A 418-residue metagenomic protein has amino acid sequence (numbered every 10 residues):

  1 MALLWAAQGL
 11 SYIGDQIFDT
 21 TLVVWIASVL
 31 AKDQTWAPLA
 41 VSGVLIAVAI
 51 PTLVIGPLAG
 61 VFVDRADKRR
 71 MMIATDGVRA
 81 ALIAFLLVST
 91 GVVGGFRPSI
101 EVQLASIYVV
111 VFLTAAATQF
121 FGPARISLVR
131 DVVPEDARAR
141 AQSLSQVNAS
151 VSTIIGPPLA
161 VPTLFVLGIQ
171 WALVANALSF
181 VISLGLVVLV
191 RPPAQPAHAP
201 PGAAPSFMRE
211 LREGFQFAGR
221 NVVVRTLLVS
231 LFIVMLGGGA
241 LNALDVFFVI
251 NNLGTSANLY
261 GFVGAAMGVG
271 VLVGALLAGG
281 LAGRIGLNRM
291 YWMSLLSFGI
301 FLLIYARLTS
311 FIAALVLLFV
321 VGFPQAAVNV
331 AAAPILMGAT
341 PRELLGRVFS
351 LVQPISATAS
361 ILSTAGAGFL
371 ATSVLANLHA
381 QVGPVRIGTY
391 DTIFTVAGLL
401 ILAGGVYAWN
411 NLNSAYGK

Functional and structural regions predicted by a protein language model:
M1-A2, P192-V229, K418: Juxtamembrane intracellular "pre-TM" segments in multi-pass secondary transporters
M1-W5, P38, I100-Y108, E210 (+4 more regions): Primarily residues marking transmembrane-helix entry/exit sites
A2-L22, V44-I83, A105-F165, A175 (+8 more regions): Substrate-agnostic recognition of the 12-TM MFS/MFS-like secondary transporter fold
T21-K32, L86-S99, I155-A175, N251-N252 (+1 more regions): Transmembrane alpha-helix termini and helix-breaking/packing motifs in multi-pass membrane transporters
T21-T52, N258: Extracellular/periplasmic helix-loop-helix junction of adjacent transmembrane segments in MFS-like secondary
S42-A47, V54, R65, M71 (+7 more regions): C-terminal transmembrane bundle of multi-pass solute transporters/carriers
V88-V110, I304-L318: Helix-loop junctions at membrane interfaces in 12-TM secondary transporters
V93, R125-V132, L173-A203, V223 (+2 more regions): Helix-loop junctions on the cytosolic side of multi-pass membrane transporters, especially the intracellular loop
